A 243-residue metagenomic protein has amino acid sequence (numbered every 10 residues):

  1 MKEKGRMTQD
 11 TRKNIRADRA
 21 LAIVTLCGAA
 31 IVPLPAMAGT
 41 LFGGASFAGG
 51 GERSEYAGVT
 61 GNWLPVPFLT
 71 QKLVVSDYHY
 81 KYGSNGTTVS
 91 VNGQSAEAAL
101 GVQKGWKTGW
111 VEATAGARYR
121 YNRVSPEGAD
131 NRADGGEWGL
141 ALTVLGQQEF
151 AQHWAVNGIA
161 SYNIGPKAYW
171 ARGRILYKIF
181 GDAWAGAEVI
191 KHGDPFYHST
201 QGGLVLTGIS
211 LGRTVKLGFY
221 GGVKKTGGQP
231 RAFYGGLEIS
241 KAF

Functional and structural regions predicted by a protein language model:
M1-T40, F243: Cleavable N-terminal export/targeting peptides
R6, L64-V66, G105-G109, Q147-H153 (+3 more regions): Outer-membrane beta-barrel channels and translocator barrels
L34-N85, I175, Y234, K241-F243: Short glycine/proline- and aromatic-enriched beta-strand/turn motifs that initiate or cap beta-hairpins
A38-F42, A155-N157, W184: Short, hydrophobic/aromatic-rich segments at coil-to-beta transitions
F42-G43, L142, G203: Short structured motifs
G50, T70-K167, V189-K191, G221-K225 (+2 more regions): Outer-membrane pore/translocation modules
A57-N62, A98-G101, L204-L206: Short, well-ordered amphipathic alpha-helices
Y169-K241: Outer membrane beta-barrel transmembrane domains
